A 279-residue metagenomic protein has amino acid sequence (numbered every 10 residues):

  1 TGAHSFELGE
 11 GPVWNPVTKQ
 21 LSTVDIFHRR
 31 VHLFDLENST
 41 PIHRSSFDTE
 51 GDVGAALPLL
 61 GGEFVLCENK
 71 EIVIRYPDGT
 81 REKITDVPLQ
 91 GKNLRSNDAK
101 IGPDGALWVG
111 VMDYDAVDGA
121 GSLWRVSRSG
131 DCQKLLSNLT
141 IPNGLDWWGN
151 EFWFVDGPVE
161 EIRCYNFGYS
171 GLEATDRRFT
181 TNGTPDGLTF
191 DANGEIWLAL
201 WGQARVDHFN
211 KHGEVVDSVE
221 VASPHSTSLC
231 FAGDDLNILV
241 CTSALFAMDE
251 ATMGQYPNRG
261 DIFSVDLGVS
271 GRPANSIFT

Functional and structural regions predicted by a protein language model:
T1-A3, T40-F47, E82-L89, D131-S137 (+2 more regions): A short beta-strand motif characteristic of beta-propeller blades
A3-T18, D48-F64, L89-A106, L135-F152 (+3 more regions): Beta-rich, blade/repeat-based domains predominating in secreted/periplasmic proteins but also intracellular
W14-P16, L21-F27, L59, F64-K70 (+4 more regions): Conserved beta-strand positions in repeat-built beta-propeller and related beta-rich domains
R30-H32, E71-V73, G121-W124, E161-R163 (+2 more regions): A short loop-to-beta-strand structural motif that recurs across blades of beta-propeller domains
L36, L60-G62, Y76-P77, W124-D131 (+2 more regions): Flexible "stalk/tail and boundary" regions
E37, Y165-G171, L267-R272: Short loop/turn segments immediately following beta-strands, especially the blade-tip and inter-blade linker loops
G79-L135: Hydrophobic alpha-helical segments and helix pairs
C230-T279: Blade-level signature of beta-propeller repeat domains, shared across WD40, Kelch, NHL, RCC1 and BNR/Asp-box propellers
